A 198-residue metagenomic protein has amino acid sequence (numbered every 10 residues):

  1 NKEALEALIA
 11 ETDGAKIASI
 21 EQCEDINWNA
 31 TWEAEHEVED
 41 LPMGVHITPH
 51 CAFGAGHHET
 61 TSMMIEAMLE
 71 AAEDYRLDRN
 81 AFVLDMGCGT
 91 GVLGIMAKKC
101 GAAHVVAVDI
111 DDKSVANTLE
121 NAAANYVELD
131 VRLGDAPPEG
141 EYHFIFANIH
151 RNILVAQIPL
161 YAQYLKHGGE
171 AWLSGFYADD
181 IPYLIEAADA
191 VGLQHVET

Functional and structural regions predicted by a protein language model:
N1-E35: Accessory substrate-recognition/RNA-binding modules or partner subunits associated with SAM-dependent
D13-I17, M43, A103, Y126-L129: A short helix-to-beta-strand connector/capping loop
E21-C23, T48-H50, R132-G134, T198: Conserved beta-strand termini and adjacent loop/short-helix elements that scaffold enzyme active sites in alpha/beta
C23-L77: SAM-dependent Rossmann-like transferase core, predominantly class I methyltransferases with a strong bias toward
V45, A81, G168-G169: Surface-exposed loop/turn positions
A55-P138: Conserved SAM/SAH cofactor-binding pocket of Class I
E66, I110-T198: S-adenosylmethionine
